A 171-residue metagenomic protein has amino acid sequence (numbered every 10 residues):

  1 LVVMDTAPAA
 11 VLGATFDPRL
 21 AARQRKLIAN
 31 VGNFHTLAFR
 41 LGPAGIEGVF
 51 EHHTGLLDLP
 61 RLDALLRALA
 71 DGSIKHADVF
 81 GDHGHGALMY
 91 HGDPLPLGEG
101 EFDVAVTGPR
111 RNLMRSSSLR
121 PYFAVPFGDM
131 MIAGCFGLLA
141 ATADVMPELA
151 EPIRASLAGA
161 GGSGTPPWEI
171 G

Functional and structural regions predicted by a protein language model:
L1-K26, H52-L59, A77, G81 (+2 more regions): Nucleotide/phosphate-binding catalytic cleft detector across ATP-hydrolyzing and phosphate-transferring enzymes
A10, A14-D17, L41-A44, A68-G72: Short hydrophobic alpha-helical module
Q24-P43: Gly/Thr-rich phosphate-binding beta-strand-loop-beta motif of the actin/hexokinase/Hsp70
H35, G45-E47, E101: A broad structural signal for short, well-ordered beta-strand segments within beta-sheet-rich domains
P43-D71: Gly/Ser/Thr-rich active-site loops/lids in small-molecule metabolic enzymes that frequently grip phosphoryl groups
L66-H76, F80, G86-H91: Accessory, usually C-terminal, subdomains that scaffold auxiliary metal cofactors
